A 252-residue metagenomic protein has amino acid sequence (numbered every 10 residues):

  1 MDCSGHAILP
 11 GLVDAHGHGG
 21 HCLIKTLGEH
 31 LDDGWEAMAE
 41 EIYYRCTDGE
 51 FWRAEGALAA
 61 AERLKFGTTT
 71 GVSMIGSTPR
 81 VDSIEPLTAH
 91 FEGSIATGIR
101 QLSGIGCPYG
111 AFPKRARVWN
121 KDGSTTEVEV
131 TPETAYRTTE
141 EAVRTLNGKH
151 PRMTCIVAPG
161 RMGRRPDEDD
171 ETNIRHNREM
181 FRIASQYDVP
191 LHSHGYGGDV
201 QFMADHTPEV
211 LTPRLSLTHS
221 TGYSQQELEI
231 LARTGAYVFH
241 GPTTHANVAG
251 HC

Functional and structural regions predicted by a protein language model:
M1-L9, R144: Histidine-rich, glycine-flanked metal-binding segment
G5, H16, G67, S94 (+3 more regions): Divalent metal-coordination and catalytic microenvironments
L9-C22, P190-Y196: Histidine-centered catalytic micro-motifs
D14-H30, G104-F112: Short, solvent-exposed beta-strand-terminating loops
T26-R100, A135-K149: Alpha-helical scaffold segments that flank or form the walls of functional sites
M74-V81, A158-G163, T243-A246: Conserved short loop/turn motifs at secondary-structure junctions
E85-G222, Q226: Metal-coordinating catalytic core of metallo-dependent amide/deamination hydrolases
E209-C252: Active-site-adjacent C-terminal substructures of enzyme catalytic domains
